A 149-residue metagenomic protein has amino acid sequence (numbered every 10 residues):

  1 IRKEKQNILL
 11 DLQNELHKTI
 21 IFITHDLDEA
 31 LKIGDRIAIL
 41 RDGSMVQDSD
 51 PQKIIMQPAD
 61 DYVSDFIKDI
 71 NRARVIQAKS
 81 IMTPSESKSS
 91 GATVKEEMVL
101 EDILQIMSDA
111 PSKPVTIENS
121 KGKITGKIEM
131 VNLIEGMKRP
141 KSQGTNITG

Functional and structural regions predicted by a protein language model:
I1-H17: Helical segment within the ABC ATPase nucleotide-binding domain
H17-I23: Conserved H-loop
T24, I33-D35, L40: Asp-centered catalytic/switch region of ABC-type ATPase nucleotide-binding domains
A30-G34, I55: A short, surface-exposed alpha-helical micro-motif characterized by mixed small hydrophobic and charged/polar residues
A38, V46, T116: Conserved catalytic/dimer-interface elements of ABC ATPase nucleotide-binding domains
M45-S49, Q57, K127: ABC ATPase "signature
Q52-M56, S64: Short acidic-hydrophobic catalytic motif
S90-K121, I128-G149: The conserved cystathionine-beta-synthase
